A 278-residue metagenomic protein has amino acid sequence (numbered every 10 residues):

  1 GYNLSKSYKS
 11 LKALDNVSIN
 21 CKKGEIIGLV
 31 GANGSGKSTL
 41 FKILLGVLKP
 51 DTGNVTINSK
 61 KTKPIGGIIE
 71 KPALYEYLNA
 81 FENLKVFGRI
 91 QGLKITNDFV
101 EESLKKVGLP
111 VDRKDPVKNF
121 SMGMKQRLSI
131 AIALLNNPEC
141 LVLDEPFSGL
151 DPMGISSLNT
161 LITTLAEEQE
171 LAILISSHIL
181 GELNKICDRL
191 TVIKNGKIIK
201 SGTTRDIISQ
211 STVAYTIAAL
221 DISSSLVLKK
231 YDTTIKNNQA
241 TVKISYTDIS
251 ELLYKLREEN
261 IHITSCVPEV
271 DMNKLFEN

Functional and structural regions predicted by a protein language model:
V30-A32: The feature captures the beta-strand-to-loop junction immediately N-terminal to the Walker
G46, G53-I65: Conserved ABC transporter NBD signature motif
K85, R89, I95-D112: Conserved ABC ATPase "signature" region
L141-E145: Catalytic Walker B motif of ABC-type/P-loop ATPase nucleotide-binding domains
I244-N278: C-terminal coupling/interaction segments
